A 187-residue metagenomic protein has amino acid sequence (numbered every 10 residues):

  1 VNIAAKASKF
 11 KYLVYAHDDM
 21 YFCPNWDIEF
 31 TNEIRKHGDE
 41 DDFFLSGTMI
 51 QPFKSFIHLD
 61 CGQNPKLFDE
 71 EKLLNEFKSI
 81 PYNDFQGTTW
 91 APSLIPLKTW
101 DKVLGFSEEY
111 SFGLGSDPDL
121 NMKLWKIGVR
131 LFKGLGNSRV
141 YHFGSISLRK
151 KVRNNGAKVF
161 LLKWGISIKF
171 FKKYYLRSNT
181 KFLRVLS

Functional and structural regions predicted by a protein language model:
V1-S8: Glycine-rich, basic loop-to-helix element that forms the pyrophosphate-binding segment of sugar-nucleotide handling
L13: Short aromatic/hydrophobic "clamp" motif used to bind/position activated sugar donors
A16-D18, S107: Active-site acidic Asp-centered loop
M20, P24-Q63: Conserved donor NDP-sugar-binding/catalytic core segment of glycosyltransferases
K54-K66, N83, F112-G113, Y141-L162: Nucleotide-sugar-dependent glycosyltransferase catalytic core
L74-L97: A recurrent flexible, glycine/aromatic-enriched loop bordering the glycosyltransferase active site that acts as
Q86-W90, D101-K126, R130-G134, S138-Y141: Donor nucleotide-sugar recognition loop
K151-I166, F170-S187: Non-catalytic, C-terminal membrane-associated alpha-helical segments of glycosyltransferases
